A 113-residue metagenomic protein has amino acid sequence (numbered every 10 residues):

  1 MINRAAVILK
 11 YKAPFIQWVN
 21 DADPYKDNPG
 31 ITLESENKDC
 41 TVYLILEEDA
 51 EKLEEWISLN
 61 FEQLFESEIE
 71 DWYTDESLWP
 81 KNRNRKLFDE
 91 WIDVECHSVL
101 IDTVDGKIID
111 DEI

Functional and structural regions predicted by a protein language model:
M1-I2, S35-K38, K81: A generic structural signal for short, non-catalytic loop/turn and secondary-structure boundary residues
M1-Y25: Short, extreme N-terminal segment that most often corresponds to the first beta-strand
R4, C40, R85: Extracellular structured ligand-interaction cores
V7-L9, V42-I45, F65: Generic structural hydrophobic/aromatic packing signal, biased to beta-strands
W18-N60: Amphipathic alpha-helical interaction modules
L46-D110: Amphipathic protein-protein interaction modules
